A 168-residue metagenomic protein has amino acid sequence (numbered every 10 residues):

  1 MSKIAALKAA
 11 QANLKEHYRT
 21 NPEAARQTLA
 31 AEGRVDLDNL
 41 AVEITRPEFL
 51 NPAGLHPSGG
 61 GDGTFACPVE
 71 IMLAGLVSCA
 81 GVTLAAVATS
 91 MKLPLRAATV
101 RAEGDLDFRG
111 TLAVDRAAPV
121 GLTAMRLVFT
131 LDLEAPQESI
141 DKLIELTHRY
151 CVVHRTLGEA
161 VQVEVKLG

Functional and structural regions predicted by a protein language model:
M1-A74, A86-G168: Extended beta-strand/beta-hairpin segments
